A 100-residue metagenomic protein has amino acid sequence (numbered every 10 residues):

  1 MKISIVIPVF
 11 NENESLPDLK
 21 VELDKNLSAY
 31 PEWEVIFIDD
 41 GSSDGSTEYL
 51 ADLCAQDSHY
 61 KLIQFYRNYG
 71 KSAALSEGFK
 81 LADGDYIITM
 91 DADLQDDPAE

Functional and structural regions predicted by a protein language model:
M1-E100: Structured catalytic core of nucleotide-sugar glycosyltransferases
